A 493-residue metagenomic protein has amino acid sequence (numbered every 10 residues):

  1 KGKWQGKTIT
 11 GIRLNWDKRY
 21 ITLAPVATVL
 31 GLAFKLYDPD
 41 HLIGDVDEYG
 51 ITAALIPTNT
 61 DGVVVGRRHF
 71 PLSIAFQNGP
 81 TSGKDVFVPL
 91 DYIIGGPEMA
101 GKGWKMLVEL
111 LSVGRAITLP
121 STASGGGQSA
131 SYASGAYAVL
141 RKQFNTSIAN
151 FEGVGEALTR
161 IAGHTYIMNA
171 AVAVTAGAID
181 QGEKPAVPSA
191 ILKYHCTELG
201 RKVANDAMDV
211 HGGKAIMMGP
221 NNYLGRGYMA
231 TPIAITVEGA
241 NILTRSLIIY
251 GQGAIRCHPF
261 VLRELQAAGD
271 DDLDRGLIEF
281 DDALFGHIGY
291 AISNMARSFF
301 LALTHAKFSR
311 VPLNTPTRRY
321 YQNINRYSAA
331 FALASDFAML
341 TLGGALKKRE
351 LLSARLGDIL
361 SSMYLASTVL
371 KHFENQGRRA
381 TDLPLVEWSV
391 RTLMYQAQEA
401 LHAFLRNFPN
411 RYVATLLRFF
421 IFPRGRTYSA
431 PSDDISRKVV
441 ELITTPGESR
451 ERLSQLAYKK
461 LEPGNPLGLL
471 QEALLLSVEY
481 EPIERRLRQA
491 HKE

Functional and structural regions predicted by a protein language model:
K7-V64: A short core secondary-structure module
D61-F87: Flexible, small-/acidic-enriched active-site or ligand-binding loops
S82-R115, Y132-A149, A171, N294-P316 (+2 more regions): A glycine-rich, basic-preceded beta-loop-alpha segment at the flavin cofactor/substrate interface of flavin-utilizing
L140-E156, E374, R378: Terminal amphipathic helices with adjacent charged low-complexity linkers/tails
G153-D180, E198, N205-M208, S361-H372: Loop-to-helix element that buttresses phosphate recognition and phosphoryl-transfer chemistry
E183-A215, P384-A397: Charged, glycine-rich active-site and insertion segments that engage polyanionic ligands
A204-Y228, F404-L417: A glycine-biased, small/acidic residue-tolerant capping/turn segment at secondary-structure junctions
G286-E493: C-terminal amphipathic alpha-helical interaction region
